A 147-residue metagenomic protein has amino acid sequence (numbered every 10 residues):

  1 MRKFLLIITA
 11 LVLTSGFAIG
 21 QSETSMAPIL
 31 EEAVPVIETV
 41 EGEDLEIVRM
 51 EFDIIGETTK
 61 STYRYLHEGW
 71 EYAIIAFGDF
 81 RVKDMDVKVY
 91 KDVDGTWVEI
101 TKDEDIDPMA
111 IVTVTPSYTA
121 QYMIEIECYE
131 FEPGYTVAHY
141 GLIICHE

Functional and structural regions predicted by a protein language model:
F4-S15: Sec-dependent N-terminal signal peptides
G16-G20: Sec/Tat signal peptide C-region and signal peptidase I cleavage site
Q21-I37, E41, Q121-E147: C-terminal edge strands of extracellular/lumenal beta-sandwich accessory domains
D44-H67: Non-catalytic, beta-strand-enriched accessory regions in extracellular/secretory proteins and membrane protein
S61-G78, I124-I126: Hydrophobic beta-strand segments within beta-rich accessory/binding domains
Y63-R64, I106-Y118, I124, Y129: Beta-sandwich interaction modules
G78-M85, F131-G134: Extended, low-complexity, turn-rich repeat/linker tracts enriched in Gly/Pro/Ser/Thr and Asp/Glu that occur
R81-T96: Short, surface-exposed beta-strand/strand-loop-strand elements in extracellular ectodomains
